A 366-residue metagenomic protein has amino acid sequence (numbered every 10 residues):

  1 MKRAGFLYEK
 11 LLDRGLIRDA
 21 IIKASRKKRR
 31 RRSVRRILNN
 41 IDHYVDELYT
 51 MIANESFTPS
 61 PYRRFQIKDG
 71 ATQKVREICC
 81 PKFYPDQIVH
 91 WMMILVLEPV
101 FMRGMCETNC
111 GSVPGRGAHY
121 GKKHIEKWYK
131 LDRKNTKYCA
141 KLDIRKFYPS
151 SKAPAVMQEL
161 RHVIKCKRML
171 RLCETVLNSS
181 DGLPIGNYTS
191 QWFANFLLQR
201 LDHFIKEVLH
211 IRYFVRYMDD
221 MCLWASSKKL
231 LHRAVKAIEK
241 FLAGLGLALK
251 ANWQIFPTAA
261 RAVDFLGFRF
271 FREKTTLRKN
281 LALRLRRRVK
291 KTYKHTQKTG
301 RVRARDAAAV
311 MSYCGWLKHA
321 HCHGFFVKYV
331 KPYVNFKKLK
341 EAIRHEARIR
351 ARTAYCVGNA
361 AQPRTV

Functional and structural regions predicted by a protein language model:
M1-D46, A354-V366: Non-catalytic, polymerase-adjacent accessory regions of viral genome-replication enzymes
M1-Y8, I94-K152: Active-site-proximal segment of RNA-dependent polymerases
R26-R36, R63-H90, G104-R116, T175-N195: Short, conserved non-catalytic motifs in the polymerase core
I37-P61: Amphipathic alpha-helical blocks
M51-I52, K123-M218, C222-E239, F256-A260 (+3 more regions): Conserved polymerase palm-domain catalytic core
S60-Y62, V215-D219, N252: Short Gly/Ser/Thr- and Asp/Glu-enriched loop/turn motifs at secondary-structure junctions
Q87, W91, S179, H232-R233 (+1 more regions): Right-hand nucleic-acid polymerase module
E239-L247: A common structural junction motif
